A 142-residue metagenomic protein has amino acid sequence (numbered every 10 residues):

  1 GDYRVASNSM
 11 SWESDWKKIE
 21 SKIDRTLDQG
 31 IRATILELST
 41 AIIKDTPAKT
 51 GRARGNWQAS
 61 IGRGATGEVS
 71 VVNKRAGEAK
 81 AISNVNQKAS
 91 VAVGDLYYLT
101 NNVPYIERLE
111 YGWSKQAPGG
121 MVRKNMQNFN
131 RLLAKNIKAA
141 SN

Functional and structural regions predicted by a protein language model:
G1-D2, S114-N142: Protruding loop/beta-arch "assembly-hinge" segments enriched in small, turn-prone residues
G1-K18, N142: Short, intrinsically disordered N-terminal pre-domain segments
S14, K18-L109: Short, low-complexity, charged/polar segments at coil/turn and helix-coil boundaries
